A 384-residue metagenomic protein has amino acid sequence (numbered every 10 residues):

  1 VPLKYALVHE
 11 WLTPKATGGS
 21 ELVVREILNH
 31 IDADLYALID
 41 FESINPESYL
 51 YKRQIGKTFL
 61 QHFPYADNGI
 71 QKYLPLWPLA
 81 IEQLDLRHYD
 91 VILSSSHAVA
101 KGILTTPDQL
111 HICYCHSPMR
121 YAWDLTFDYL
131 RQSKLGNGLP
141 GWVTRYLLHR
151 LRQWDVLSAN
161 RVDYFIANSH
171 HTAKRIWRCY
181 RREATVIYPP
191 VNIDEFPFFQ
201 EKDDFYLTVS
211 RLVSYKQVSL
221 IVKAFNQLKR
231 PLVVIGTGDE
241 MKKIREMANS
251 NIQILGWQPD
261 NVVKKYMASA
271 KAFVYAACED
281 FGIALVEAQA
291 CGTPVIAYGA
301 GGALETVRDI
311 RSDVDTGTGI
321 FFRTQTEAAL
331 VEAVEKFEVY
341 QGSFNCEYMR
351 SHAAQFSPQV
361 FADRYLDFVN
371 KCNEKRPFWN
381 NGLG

Functional and structural regions predicted by a protein language model:
D32-K101: Active-site donor-binding segments of glycosyltransferases and PAPS-dependent sulfotransferases
L74, Q325, V339-W379: A charged, aromatic-enriched C-terminal amphipathic alpha-helix characteristic of glycosyltransferases across folds
Q132-F165, A173-K174: Membrane-proximal helix-turn-helix segments that form the acceptor-binding/catalytic region of lipid-linked
V191-I193, P197-V233: Conserved donor-binding/catalytic core segment of Leloir-type glycosyltransferases
K242-K264: Nucleotide-activated donor-binding/catalytic signature segment of Leloir-type glycosyltransferases, i.e., the conserved
A268-D280, T293: Acidic donor-binding loop of glycosyltransferase active sites
P294-V307: Short hydrophobic beta-strand element within catalytic cores of glycosyltransferases and related nucleotide-activated
L304-K336: Change "using UDP/GDP/dTDP sugars" to "using nucleotide sugars
